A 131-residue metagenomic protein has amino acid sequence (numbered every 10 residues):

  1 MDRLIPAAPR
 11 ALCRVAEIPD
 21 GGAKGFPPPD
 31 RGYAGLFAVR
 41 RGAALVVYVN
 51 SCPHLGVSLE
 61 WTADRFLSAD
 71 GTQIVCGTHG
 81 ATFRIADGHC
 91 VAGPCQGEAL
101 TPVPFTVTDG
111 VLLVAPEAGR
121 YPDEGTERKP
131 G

Functional and structural regions predicted by a protein language model:
M1-A69, R84-I85, A99-G131: N-terminal pre-ligand scaffold of iron-sulfur
C52, C76-H79: Short cysteine clusters
F66-C76, C90-E98: Short cysteine/histidine-rich metal-coordination sites, predominantly Zn2+-binding motifs
F83-R84, A92: Short beta-strand His + acidic residue motifs that chelate non-heme Fe in jelly-roll/DSBH and cupin folds
